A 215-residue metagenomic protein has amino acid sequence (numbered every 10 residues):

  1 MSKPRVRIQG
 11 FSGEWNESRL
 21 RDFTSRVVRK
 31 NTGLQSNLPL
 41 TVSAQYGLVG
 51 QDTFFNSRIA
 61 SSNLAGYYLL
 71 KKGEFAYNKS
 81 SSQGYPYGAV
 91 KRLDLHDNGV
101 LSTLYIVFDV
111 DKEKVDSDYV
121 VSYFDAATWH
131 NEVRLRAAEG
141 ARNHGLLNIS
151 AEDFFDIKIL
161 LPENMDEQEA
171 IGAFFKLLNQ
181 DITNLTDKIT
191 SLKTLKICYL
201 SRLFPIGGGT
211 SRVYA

Functional and structural regions predicted by a protein language model:
M1-A215: Feature detects amphipathic, helix-rich regulatory segments
